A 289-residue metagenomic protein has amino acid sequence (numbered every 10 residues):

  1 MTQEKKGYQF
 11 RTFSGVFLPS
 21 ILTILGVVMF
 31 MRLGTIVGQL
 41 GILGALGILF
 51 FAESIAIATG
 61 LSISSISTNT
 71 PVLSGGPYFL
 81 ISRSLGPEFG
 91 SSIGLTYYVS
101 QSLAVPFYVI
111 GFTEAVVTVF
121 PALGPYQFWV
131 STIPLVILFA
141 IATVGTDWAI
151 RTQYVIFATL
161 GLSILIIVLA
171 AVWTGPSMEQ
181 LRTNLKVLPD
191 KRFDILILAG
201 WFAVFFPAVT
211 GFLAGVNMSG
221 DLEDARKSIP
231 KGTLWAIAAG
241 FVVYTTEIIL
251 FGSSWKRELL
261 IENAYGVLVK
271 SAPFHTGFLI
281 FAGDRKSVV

Functional and structural regions predicted by a protein language model:
M1-S64, T68-G76, S84, R182-K186 (+1 more regions): Membrane-interface "cap" regions at the ends of multi-pass membrane proteins
F10-S20, L46, G86-V99, V130-P134 (+2 more regions): Select transmembrane alpha-helical segments in multipass membrane proteins
G44, T113, Q127-S177, T233-A238: Membrane-interface loop-to-helix entry segments
G44-L49, V155-T159, V216-I248: Junctions where cytoplasmic loops transition into the N-terminal start of transmembrane alpha-helices in multi-pass
I57-L135, A140-T143: Hydrophobic transmembrane alpha-helices that form the core helical bundles of multi-pass secondary transporters
I63, L73, T96-G111, V209-L222 (+1 more regions): Membrane-helix boundary/coupling elements in multi-pass transport proteins
F79-L80, T118-A122, W235-V289: TM-loop-TM module centered on a large, flexible mid-protein loop between adjacent transmembrane helices in multi-pass
V119, A158-K186, I248-R257: Hydrophobic alpha-helical segments and their helix-loop junctions in multi-pass secondary transporters
